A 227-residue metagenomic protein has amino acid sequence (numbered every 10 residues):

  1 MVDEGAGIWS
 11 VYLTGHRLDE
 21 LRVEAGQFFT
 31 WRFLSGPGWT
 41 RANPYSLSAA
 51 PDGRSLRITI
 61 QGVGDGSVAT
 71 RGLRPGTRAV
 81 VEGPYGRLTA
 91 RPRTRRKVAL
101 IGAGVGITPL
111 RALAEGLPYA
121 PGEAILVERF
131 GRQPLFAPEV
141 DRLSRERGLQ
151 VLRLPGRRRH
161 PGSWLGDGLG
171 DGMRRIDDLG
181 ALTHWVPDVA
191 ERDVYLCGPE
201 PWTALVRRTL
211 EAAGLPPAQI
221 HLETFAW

Functional and structural regions predicted by a protein language model:
M1-V80, T89, R129-R132, D141 (+2 more regions): Ferredoxin-reductase
G26, G106, P199: Short, conserved phosphate/pyrophosphate- and ester-handling motifs at nucleotide-, phospho-/glycolipid
D65-T70, A124-W227: Reductase modules of NAD(P)H-dependent flavoproteins
P84-T94: A short, basic/flexible loop-to-alpha-helix module at the beginning of a structural domain
P92-R96, V189-A190: Short helix-loop-beta connector
V98-I101, Y195: Conserved beta-strand elements of the Class I
I107-P118: Histidine-anchored nucleotide/phosphate-binding helix
